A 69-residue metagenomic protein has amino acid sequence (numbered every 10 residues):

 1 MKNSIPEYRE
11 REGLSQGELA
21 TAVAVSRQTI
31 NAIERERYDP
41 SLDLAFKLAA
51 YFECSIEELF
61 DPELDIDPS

Functional and structural regions predicted by a protein language model:
N3-A22: Short basic helix-loop element that most often maps to the first helix and adjoining turn of HTH DNA-binding modules
G17, Q28, E57: Key DNA-contact positions within bacterial/archaeal DNA-binding proteins
V25-Y38: Recognition helix of helix-turn-helix/homeodomain-like DNA-binding domains that insert into the DNA major groove
R37-K47, I66: Short, basic-rich loop-to-helix N-cap that marks the start of a DNA-contacting helix
D43-E58: DNA major-groove recognition helix of helix-turn-helix/homeodomain DNA-binding modules
A50, F60-S69: Short, charged recognition helix plus adjacent turn of helix-turn-helix-like nucleic-acid-binding domains
